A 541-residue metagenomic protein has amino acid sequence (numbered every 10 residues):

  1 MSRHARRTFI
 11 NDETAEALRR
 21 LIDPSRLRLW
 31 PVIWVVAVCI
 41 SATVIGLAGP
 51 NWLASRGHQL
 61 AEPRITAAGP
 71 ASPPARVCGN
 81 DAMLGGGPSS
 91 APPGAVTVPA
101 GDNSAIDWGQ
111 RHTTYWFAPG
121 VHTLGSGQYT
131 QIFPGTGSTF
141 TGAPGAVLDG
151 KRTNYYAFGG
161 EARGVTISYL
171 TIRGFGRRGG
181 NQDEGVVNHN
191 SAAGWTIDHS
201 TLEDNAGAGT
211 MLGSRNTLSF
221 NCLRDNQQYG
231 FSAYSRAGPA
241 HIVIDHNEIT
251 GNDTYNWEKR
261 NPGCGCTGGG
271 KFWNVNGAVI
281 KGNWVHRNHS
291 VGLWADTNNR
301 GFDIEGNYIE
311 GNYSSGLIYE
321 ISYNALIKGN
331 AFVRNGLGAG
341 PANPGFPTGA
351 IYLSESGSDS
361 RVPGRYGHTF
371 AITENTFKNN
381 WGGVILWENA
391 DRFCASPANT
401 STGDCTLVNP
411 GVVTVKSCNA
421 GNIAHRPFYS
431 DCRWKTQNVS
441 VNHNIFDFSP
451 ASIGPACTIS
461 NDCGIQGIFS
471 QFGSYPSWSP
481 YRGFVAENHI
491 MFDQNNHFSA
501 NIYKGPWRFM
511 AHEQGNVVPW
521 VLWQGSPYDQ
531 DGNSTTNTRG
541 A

Functional and structural regions predicted by a protein language model:
M1-L27: Terminal targeting segments of Actinobacterial cell-envelope proteins
S2, D12-T14, W34, N51 (+2 more regions): Short, intrinsically disordered, low-complexity terminal segments
F9-E16, C39-S41, G79, P88: Membrane-interface and transmembrane segments of multi-pass membrane proteins
T14-L18, A37, G69-P70, R287: Intrinsically disordered and other compositionally biased segments
D23-A37: N-terminal Sec-pathway targeting helices
S25-L27, G49, G57: Membrane-proximal basic amphipathic "stem/tether" segments
V38-N51: Hydrophobic alpha-helical membrane-insertion segments, chiefly the h-region of N-terminal signal peptides
G57, E62-I65, G69-A541: Extracellular parallel beta-helix/beta-solenoid repeat domains
